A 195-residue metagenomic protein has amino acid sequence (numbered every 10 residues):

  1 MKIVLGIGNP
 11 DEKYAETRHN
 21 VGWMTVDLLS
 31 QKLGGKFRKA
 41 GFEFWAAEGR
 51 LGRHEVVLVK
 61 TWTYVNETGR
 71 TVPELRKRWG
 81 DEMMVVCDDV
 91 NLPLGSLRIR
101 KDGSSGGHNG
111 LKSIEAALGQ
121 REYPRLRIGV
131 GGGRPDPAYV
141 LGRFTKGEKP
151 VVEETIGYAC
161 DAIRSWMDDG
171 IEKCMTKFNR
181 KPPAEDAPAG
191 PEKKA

Functional and structural regions predicted by a protein language model:
K2-D102, L111-L126, G133-P135, P150-G157 (+1 more regions): Nucleotide and nucleotide-moiety/phosphate-recognizing core
R98-S104, L141-K146: Short glycine-enriched, charge-decorated loop/helix-capping segments at active-site entrances that position
I128-G131, F144: Short, loop-centered acidic/histidine patches that primarily coordinate divalent metals
